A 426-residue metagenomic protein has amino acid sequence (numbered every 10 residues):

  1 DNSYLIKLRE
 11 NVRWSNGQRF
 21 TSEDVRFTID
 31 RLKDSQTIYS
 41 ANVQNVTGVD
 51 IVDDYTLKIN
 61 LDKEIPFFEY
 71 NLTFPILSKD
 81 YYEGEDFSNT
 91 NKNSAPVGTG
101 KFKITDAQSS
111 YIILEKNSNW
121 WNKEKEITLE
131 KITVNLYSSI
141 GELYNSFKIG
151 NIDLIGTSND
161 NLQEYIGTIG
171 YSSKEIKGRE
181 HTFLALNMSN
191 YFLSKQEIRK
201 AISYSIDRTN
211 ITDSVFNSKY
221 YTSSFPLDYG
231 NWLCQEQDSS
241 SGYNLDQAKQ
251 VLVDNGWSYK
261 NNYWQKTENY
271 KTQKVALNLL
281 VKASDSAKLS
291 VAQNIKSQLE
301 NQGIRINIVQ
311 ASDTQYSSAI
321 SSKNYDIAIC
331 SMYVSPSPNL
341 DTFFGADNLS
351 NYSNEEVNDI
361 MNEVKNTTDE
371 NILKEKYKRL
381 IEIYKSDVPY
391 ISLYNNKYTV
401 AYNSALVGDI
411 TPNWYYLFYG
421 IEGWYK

Functional and structural regions predicted by a protein language model:
D1, Q18, F68-L77, A185 (+1 more regions): A structural "hinge/loop" feature
D1-Q36, K58: Aromatic- and charge-enriched surface segment that lines or borders ligand/interaction sites
L5-K7, A41-Y82: Surface-exposed binding/hinge segments that line and control ligand-binding clefts or catalytic entry sites
R9, E115-W121, I176-A201, S205 (+6 more regions): A bilobed periplasmic-binding-protein/Venus flytrap-type ligand-binding module shared by bacterial periplasmic
L72-I127, K131, G141, L245-Q250 (+1 more regions): Gly/Pro-rich hinge or "lid" segments in bacterial periplasmic/extracellular proteins
Y111, S205-E236, A287-K296, I320-K426: Detector for C-terminal structural segments
N119-Y165, R305-N307: Ligand-site clamp/hinge motif
S194-K296, R379: Append "and occasionally in soluble cytosolic enzymes with long acidic Gly/Pro-rich linkers
